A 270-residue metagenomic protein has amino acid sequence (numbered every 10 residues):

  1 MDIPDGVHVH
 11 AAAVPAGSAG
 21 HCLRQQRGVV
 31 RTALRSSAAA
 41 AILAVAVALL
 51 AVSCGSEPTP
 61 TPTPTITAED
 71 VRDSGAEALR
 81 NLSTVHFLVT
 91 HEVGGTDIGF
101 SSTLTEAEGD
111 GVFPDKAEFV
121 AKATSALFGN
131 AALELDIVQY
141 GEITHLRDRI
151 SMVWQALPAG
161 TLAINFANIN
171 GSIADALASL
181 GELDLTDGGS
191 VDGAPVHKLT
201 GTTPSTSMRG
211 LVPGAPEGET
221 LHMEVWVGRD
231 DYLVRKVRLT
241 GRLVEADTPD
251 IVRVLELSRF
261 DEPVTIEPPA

Functional and structural regions predicted by a protein language model:
M1-V52: Sec-dependent bacterial lipoprotein signal peptides
C54-A270: Subset-of-secretome marker
